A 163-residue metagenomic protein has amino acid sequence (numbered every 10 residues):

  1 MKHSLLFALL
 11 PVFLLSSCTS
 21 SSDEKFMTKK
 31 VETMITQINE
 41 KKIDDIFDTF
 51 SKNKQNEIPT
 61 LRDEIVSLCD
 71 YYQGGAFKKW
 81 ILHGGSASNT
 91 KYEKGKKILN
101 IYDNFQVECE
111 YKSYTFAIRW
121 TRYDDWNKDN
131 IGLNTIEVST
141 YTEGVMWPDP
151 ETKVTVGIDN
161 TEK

Functional and structural regions predicted by a protein language model:
M1-S16: Sec-dependent bacterial lipoprotein signal peptides
S17-T36, E40: Short, low-complexity N-terminal intrinsically disordered segments enriched in polar/charged residues
F47-Q106: Short solvent-exposed beta->alpha transition segments
G84-K163: Exposed beta-sheet edge and beta->alpha loop/turn motif
